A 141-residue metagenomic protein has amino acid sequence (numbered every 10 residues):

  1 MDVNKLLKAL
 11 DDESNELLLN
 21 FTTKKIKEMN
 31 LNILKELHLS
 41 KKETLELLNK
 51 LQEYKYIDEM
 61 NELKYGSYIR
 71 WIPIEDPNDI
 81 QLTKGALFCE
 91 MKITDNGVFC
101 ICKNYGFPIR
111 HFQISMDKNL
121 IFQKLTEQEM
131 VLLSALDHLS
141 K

Functional and structural regions predicted by a protein language model:
M1-E16, Y105-K141: Intrinsically disordered, low-complexity, charged/polar segments
M1-L37: Terminal domain-start segments
M29-Y65: Mixed-charge, Lys/Arg-rich low-complexity intrinsically disordered regions
M60-N78: Short coil-to-beta transition motif at edge beta-strands of beta-rich domains
Y65-Y68, G85, G97-V98: Short, surface-exposed beta-edge/turn micro-motifs
D76-N96: Short beta-strand-centered aromatic/proline hotspots
C89-I109: Basic/aromatic-rich interaction segments and small domains that mediate binding to polyanionic partners
